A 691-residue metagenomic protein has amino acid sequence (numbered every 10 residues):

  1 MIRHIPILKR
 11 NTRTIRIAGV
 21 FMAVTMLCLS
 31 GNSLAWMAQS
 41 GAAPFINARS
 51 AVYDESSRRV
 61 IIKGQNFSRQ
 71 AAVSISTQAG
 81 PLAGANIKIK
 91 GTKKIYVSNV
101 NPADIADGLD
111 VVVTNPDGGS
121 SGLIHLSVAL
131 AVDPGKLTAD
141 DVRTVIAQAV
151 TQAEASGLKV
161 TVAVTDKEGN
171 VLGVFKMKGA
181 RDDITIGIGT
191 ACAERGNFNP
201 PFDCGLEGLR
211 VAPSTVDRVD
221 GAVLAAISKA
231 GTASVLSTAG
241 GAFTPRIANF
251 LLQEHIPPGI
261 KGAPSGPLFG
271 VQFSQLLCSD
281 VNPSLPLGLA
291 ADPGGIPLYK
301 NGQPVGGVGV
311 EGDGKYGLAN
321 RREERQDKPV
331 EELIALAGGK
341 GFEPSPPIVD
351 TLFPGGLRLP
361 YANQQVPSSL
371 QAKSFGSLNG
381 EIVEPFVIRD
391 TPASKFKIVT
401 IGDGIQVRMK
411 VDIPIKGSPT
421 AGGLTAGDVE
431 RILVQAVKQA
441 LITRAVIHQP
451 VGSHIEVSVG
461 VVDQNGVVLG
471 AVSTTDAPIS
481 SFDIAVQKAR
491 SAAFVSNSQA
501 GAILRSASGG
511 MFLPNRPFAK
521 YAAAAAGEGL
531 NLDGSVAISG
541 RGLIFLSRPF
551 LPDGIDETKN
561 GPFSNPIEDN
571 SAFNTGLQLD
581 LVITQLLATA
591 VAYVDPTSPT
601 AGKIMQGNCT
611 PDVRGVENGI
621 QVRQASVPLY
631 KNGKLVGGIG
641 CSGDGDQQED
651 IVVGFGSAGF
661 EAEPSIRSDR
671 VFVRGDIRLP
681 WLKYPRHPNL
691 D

Functional and structural regions predicted by a protein language model:
M1-R13: N-terminal secretory signal peptides that target proteins for export/translocation
A18-S30: Bacterial N-terminal signal peptides
G31-A35: Sec/Tat signal peptide C-region and signal peptidase I cleavage site
W36-I75, G80-A85, D107, V113 (+1 more regions): Beta-strand/beta-sandwich contexts
V60-K63, K94-V97, L109-N115, G169 (+1 more regions): A structural motif
I87-K93: Short proline/glycine- and polar residue-rich coil/turn motifs
N101-D107: Surface-exposed, short loops/turns at beta-strand junctions within beta-sandwich domains
A131-D691: Flexible, solvent-exposed loop/hinge segments and secondary-structure transition points
